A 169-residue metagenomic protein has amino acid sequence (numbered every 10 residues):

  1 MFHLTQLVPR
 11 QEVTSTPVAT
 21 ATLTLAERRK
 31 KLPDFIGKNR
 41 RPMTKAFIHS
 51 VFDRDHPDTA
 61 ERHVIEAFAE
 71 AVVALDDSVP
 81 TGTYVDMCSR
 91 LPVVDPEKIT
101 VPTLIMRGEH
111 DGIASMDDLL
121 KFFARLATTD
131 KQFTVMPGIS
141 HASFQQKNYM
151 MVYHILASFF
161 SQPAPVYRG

Functional and structural regions predicted by a protein language model:
M1-P9: Active-site nucleophile loop of the alpha/beta-hydrolase fold
R10-V94, K98-V101: Alpha/beta-hydrolase
A21-L25, K30, T129, K147 (+1 more regions): Alpha/beta-hydrolase-fold serine-hydrolase catalytic core, especially in secreted/extracellular enzymes
I99, I105-R107, D111: Short beta-strand/loop motif that positions the catalytic acidic residue of the alpha/beta-hydrolase fold
G112-D118: Conserved alpha/beta-hydrolase "acid-adjacent" motif
F133, I139-Y153: Catalytic histidine-centered segment of alpha/beta-hydrolase-like enzymes
L156, F160: Hydrophobic "lid"/C-terminal helical patch of Rossmann-like NAD(P)-dependent dehydrogenase/epimerase domains
